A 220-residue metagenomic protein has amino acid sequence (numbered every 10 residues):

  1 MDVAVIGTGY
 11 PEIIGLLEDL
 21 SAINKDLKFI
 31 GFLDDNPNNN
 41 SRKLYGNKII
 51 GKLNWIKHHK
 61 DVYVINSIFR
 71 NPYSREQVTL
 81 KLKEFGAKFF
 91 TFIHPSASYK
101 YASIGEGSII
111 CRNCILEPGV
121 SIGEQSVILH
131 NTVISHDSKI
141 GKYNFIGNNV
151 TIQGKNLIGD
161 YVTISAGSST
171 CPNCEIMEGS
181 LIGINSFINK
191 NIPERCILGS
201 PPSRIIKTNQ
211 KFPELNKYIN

Functional and structural regions predicted by a protein language model:
M1-E18: Glycine-rich adenosine-cofactor-binding loop
M1-V3, F29-I30, D61-V64: Short active-site oxyanion
I6-G7, L33, S67: Short hydrophobic segments within beta-strands
D19-I23, L80-K83: Short, solvent-exposed amphipathic alpha-helical segments in soluble enzyme and RNA/protein-processing domains
I23-R42: NAD(P)-binding Rossmann-fold cofactor-contacting core
P37-S98: Phosphate-bearing ligand-interacting subdomains that bind or position ATP/ADP/UDP/GDP/NAD(P) or nucleotide-linked
F92-I206: Structural signal for interior beta-strand "rungs" in well-ordered beta-sheet cores of soluble enzyme domains
S200-N220: Short, basic/aromatic-enriched C-terminal tail that caps enzymatic domains
